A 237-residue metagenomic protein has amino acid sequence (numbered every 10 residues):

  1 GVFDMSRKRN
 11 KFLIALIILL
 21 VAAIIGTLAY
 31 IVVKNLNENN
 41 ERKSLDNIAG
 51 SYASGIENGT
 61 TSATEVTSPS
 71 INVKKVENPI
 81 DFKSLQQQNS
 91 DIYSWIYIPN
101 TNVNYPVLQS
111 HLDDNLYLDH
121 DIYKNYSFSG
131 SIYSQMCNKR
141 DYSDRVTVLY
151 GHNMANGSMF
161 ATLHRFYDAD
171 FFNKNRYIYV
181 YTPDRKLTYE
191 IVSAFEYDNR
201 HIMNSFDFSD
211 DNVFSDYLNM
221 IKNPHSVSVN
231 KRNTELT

Functional and structural regions predicted by a protein language model:
D4-V21: N-terminal Sec-pathway targeting helices
I24-T237: Solvent-exposed, non-transmembrane regions of membrane-associated and secreted proteins
